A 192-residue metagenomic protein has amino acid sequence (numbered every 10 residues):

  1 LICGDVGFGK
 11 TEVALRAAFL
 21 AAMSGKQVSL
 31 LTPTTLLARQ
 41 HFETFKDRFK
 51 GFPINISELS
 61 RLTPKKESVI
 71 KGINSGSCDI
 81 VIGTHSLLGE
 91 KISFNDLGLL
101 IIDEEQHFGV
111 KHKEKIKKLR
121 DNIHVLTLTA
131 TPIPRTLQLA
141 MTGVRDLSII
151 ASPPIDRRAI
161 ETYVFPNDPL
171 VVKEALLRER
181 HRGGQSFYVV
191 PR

Functional and structural regions predicted by a protein language model:
L1-R192: Inter-lobe coupling/hinge segments of SF2-like helicase ATPases
